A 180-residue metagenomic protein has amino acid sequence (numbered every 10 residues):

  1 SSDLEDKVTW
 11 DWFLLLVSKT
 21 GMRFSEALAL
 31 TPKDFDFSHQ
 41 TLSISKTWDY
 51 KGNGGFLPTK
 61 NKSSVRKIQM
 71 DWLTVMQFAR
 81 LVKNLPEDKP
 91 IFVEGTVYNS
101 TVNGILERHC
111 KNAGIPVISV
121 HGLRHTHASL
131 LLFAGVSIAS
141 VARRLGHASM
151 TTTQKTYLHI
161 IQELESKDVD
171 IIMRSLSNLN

Functional and structural regions predicted by a protein language model:
S2-L30: Basic, Lys/Arg- and aromatic-enriched nucleic-acid-binding interface segment
T9, M22-S25, R66-I68, V82 (+1 more regions): Short, cationic motifs built from Arg/Lys/His that form the positively charged side of catalytic pockets
T9-D11, G95-S100, P116-G135: Short basic/aromatic active-site micro-motif
L15, K19-E26, I105-C110, R124-A148 (+3 more regions): C-terminal catalytic core of tyrosine-transesterase DNA break-rejoin enzymes
A29, F37, K155: Phosphate-coordinating loops and pocket residues in cytosolic domains that bind phosphorylated ligands
D34, H39-T41: Structural motif
H39, G52-M76, R80, N84 (+1 more regions): C-terminal secondary-structure termini that scaffold catalytic or DNA-interacting sites
T47, D71-P116: Active-site/catalytic core of tyrosine-dependent DNA strand-transfer enzymes
